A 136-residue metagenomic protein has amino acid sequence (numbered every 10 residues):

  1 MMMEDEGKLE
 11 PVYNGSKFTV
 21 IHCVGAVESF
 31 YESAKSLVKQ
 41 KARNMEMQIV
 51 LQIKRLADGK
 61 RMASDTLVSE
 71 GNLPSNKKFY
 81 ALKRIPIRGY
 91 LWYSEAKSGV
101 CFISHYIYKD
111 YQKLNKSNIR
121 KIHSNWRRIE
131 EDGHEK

Functional and structural regions predicted by a protein language model:
M1-P86, A96-G99, I107-K136: Basic, Lys/Arg-enriched alpha-helical interface segments
S104: Conserved catalytic cores of phosphodiester-cleaving nucleases, focusing on short active-site segments
